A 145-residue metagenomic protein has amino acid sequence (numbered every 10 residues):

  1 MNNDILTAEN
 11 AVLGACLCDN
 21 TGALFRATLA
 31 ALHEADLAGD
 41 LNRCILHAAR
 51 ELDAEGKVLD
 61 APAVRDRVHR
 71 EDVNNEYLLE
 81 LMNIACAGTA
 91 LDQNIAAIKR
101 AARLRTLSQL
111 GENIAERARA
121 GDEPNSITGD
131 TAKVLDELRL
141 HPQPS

Functional and structural regions predicted by a protein language model:
M1-A102: Noncatalytic partner-interaction/assembly domains of nucleic-acid and motor enzyme complexes, especially the accessory
C86-S145: Interdomain "pre-motor" coupling segment immediately N-terminal to P-loop NTPase/helicase cores
